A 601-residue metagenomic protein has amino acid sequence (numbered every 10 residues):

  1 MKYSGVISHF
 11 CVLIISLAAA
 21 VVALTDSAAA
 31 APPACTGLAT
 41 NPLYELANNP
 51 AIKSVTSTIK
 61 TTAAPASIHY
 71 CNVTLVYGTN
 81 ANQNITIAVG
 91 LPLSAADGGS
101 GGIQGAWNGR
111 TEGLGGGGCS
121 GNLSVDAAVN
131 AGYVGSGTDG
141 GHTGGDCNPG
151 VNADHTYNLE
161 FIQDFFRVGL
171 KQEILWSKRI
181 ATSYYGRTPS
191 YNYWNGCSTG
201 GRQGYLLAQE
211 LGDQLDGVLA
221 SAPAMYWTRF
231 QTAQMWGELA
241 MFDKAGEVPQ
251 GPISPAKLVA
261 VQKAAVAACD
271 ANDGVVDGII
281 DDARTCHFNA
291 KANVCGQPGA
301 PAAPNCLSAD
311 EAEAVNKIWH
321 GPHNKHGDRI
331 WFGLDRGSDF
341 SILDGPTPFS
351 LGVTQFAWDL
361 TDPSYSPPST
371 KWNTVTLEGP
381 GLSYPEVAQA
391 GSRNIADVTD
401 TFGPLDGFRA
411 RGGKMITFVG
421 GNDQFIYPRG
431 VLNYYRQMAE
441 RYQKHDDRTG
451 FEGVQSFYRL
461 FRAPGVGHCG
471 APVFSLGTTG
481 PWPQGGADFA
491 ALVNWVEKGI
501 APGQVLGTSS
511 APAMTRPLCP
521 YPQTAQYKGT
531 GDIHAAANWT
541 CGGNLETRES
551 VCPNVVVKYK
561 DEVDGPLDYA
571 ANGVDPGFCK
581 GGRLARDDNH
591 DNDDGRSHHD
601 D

Functional and structural regions predicted by a protein language model:
F10-A23: Bacterial N-terminal signal peptides
L24-R110, N122-L123, Q262, V275-I280 (+5 more regions): Catalytic-loop region of hydrolases
I85-I87, G99-G102, N122-A128, D146-V151 (+9 more regions): Short, solvent-exposed loop/turn and secondary-structure capping segments
N108, G113, G117-G186, T232 (+4 more regions): Cap/lid segment of the alpha/beta-hydrolase catalytic domain
R187-S198: Alpha/beta-hydrolase fold nucleophile elbow
G196-L206: Glycine-rich nucleophile elbow surrounding the catalytic serine of serine-hydrolase chemistry
L206-A208, D213-H323, R462, T479-G486 (+1 more regions): A catalytic-pocket lid/entrance helix-loop region that shapes and gates access to the active site across common
H326-Y521, A525: C-terminal subdomain of alpha/beta-hydrolase-fold enzymes, centered on the catalytic histidine and its supporting
